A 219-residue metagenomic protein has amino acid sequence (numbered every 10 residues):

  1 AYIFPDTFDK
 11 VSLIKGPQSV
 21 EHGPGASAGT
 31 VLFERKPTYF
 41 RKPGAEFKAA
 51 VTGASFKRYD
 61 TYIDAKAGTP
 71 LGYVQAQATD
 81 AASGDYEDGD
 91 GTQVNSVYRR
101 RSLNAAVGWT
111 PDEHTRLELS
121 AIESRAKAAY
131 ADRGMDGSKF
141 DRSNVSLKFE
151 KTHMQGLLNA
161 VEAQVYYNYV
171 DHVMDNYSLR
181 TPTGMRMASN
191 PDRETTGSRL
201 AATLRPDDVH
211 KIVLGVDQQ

Functional and structural regions predicted by a protein language model:
A1-I3, L13, G25-A50, I63: N-terminal periplasmic accessory domains that precede and gate Gram-negative outer-membrane beta-barrel machines
D6-D9, G156: Structured loop/turn residues at beta-strand edges in well-structured enzyme cores
S12-K15, R35, A76, M174: Sec/Tat-exported extracytoplasmic proteins
G16, E34, A50-F56, G68 (+4 more regions): Outer-membrane beta-barrel pore domains and translocons
S19, L32-E34, Y39-G44, Y59-R142: Periplasmic-side early beta-strands and strand-to-turn transitions of outer-membrane beta-barrels
H22, G53-A54, N190-P191: Short Gly/Pro-enriched turn/cap motifs at secondary-structure boundaries
T38-Y39, A54, T152-M154: Short polar/acidic secondary-structure junctions
S96-Q219: Outer-membrane beta-barrel domain signature, strongest for Gram-negative TonB-dependent receptors and also present
